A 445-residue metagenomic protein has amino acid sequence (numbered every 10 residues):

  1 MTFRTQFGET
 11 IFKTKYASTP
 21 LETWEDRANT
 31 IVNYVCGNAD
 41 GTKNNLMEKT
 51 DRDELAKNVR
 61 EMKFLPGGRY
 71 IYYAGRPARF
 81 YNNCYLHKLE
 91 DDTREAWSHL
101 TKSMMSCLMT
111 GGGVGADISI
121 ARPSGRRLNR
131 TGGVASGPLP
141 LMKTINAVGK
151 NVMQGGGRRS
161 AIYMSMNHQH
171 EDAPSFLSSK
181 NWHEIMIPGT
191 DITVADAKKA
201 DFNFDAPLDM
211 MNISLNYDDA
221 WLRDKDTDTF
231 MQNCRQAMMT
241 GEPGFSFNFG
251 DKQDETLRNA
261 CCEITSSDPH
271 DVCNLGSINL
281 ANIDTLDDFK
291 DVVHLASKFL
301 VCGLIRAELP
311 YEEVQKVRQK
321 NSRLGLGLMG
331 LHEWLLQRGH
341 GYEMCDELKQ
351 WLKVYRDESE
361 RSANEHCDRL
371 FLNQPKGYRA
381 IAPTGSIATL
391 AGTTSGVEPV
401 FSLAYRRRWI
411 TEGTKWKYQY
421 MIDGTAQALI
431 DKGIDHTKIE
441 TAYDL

Functional and structural regions predicted by a protein language model:
M1-L445: Long, C-terminal-biased catalytic regions of enzyme "large/alpha" subunits
